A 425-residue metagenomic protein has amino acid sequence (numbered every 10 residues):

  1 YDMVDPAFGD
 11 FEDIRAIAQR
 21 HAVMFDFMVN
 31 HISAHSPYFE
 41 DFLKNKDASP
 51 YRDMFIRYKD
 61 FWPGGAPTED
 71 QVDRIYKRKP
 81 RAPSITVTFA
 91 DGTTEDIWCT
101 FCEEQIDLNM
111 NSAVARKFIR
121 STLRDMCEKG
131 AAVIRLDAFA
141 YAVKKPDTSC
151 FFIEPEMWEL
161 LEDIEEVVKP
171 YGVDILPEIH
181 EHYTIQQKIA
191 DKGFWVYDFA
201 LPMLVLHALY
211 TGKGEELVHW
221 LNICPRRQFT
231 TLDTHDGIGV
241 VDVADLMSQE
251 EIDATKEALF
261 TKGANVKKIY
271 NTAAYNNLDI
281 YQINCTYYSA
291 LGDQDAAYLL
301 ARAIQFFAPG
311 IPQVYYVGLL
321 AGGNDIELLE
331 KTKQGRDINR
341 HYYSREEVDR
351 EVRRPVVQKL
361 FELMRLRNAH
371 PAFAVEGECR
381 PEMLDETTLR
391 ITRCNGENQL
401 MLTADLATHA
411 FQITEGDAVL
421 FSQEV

Functional and structural regions predicted by a protein language model:
Y1-V425: Active-site and adjacent substrate-binding regions of carbohydrate-active enzymes
